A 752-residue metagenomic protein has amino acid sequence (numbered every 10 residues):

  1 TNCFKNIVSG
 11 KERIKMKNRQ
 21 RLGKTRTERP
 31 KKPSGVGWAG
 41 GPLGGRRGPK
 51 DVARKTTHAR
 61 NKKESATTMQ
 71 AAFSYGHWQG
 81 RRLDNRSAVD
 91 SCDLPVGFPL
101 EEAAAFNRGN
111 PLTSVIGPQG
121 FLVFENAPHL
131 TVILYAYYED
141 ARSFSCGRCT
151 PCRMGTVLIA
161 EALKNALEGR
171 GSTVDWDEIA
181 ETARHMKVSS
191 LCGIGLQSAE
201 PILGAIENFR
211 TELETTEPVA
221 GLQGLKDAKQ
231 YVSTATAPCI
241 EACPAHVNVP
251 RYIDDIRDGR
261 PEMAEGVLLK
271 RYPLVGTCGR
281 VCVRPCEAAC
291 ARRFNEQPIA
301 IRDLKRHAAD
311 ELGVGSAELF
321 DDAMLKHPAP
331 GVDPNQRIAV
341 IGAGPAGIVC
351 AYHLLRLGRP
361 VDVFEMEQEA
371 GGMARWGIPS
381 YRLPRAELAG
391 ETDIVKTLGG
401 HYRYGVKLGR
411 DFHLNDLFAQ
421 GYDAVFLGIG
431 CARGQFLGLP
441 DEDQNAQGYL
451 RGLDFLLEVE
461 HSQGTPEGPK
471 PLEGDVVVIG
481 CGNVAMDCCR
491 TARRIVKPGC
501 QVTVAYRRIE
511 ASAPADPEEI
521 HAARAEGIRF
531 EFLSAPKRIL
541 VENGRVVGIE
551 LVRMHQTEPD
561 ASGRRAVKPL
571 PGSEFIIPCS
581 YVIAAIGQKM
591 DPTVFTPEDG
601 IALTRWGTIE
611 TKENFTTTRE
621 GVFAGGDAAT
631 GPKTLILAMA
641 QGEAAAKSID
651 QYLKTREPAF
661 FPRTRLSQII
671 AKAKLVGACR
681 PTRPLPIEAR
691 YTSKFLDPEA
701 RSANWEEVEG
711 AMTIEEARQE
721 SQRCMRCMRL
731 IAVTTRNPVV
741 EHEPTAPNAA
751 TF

Functional and structural regions predicted by a protein language model:
K17, G23, G48, R54-D227: Redox cofactor-anchoring modules in respiratory/redox and cofactor-processing assemblies
E139-E161, R184-P201, V232-R251, P273-F294 (+1 more regions): Local cysteine-cluster metal-coordination motifs and their immediate loop/turn environment, predominantly Fe-S cluster
V247, P261-H327, K396, Y404 (+4 more regions): Glycine/serine-rich phosphate-binding loop and adjoining beta1-alpha1 elements at the start of nucleotide-handling
V247-R251, I256, P298-R302, V340-L408 (+9 more regions): Beta1-alpha1 glycine-rich phosphate/pyrophosphate-binding loop at the start of Rossmann-like nucleotide-binding domains
A309-G331, D393-R410, G434-I495, L603-T618: Glycine-rich dinucleotide-binding loop and its adjacent helix/turn
V332, R337-A339, T392-G438, R538-V546 (+4 more regions): Feature captures the FAD/FMN-dependent oxidoreductase FAD-binding
N445-E473, I539, P559-P632, I636 (+1 more regions): FAD-site-proximal beta/loop scaffold in flavoenzymes
A628-A659: A conserved FAD-binding loop/helix module that cradles the flavin
